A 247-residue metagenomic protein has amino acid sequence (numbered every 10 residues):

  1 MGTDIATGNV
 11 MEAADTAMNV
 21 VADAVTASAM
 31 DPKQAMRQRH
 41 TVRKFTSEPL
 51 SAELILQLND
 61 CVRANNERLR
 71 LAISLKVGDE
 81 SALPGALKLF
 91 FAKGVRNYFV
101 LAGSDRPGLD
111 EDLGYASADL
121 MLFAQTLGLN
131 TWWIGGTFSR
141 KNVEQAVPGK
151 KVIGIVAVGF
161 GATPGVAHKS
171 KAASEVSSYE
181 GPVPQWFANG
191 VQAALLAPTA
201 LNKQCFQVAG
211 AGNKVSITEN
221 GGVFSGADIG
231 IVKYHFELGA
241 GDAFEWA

Functional and structural regions predicted by a protein language model:
M1-A247: Acidic, surface-exposed loops and disordered segments
